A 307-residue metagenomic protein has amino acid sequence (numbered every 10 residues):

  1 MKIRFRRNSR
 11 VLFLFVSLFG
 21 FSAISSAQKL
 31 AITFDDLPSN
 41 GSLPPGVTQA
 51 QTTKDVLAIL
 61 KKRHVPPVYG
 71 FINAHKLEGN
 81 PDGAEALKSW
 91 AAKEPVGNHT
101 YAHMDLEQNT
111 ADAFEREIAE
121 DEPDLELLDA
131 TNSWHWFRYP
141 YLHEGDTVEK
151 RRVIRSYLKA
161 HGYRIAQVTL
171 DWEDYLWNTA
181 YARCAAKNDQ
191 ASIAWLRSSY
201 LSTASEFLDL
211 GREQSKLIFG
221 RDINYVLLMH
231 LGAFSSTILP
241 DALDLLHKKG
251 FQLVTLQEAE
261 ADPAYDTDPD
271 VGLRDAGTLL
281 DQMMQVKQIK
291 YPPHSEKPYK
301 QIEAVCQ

Functional and structural regions predicted by a protein language model:
K2-F13: Bacterial N-terminal signal peptides that target proteins for export
L12-S22: Bacterial N-terminal signal peptides
S26-L142, L227, L245: Active-site beta->alpha N-cap acidic-glycine motif
P44-P45, M104-L128, T147-H161, T169-R221 (+1 more regions): Alpha-helical scaffold elements lining the catalytic groove of polysaccharide deacetylases
K61-H64, Q167, R221, L231-Q307: C-terminal domain-boundary segment and adjacent tail
E85-A86, V153-I154, D241-A242: A short acidic, amphipathic alpha-helical/loop segment
A92-V96, K159-R164: Glycine-enriched alpha-helix->loop->beta-strand junction motifs that scaffold or abut catalytic
P95-Y101, D124-D129, D189-D209, T278-K297 (+1 more regions): Short, basic, helix/turn surface patches
